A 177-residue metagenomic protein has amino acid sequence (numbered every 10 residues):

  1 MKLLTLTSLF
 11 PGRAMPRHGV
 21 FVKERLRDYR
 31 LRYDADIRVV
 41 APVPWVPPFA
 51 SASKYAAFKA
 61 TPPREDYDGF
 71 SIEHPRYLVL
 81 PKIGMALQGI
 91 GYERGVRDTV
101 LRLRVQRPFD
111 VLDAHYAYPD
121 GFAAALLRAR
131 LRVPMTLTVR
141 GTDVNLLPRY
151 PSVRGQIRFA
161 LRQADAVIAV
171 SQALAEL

Functional and structural regions predicted by a protein language model:
M1-T61, E65-D68, D165: N-terminal subdomain of nucleotide-sugar transferases
F10-R13, Y118, R130-P151, Q163-A166: A short, histidine- and acid-enriched strand-loop-helix "catalytic/donor-clamping" loop that lines the nucleotide-sugar
A14-H18, S51, G84-Q88, L147-S152: Short, solvent-exposed loop/turn segments at secondary-structure boundaries
E24-R27, L31, R130, Y150-V167: Membrane-proximal helix-turn-helix segments that form the acceptor-binding/catalytic region of lipid-linked
V39-Q106: A conserved catalytic-core segment of Leloir-type glycosyltransferases
W45, P119, A173-A175: Alpha-helix capping/helix-boundary segments
M85-D98, F109-L131: An aromatic- and histidine-rich active-site surface loop
A164-L177: A short, active-site helix/loop in glycosyltransferases that binds the activated sugar's phosphate group
